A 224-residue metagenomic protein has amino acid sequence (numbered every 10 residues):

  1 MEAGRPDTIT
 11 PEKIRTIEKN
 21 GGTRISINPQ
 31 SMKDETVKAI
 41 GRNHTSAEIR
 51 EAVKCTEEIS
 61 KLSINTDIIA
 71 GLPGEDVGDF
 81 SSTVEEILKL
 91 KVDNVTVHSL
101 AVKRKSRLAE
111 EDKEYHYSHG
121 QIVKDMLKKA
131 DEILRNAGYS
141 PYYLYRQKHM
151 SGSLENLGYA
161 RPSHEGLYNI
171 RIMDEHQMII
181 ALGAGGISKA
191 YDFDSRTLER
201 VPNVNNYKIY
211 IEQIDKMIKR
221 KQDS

Functional and structural regions predicted by a protein language model:
M1-A130: Conserved non-cysteine loop/helix-boundary elements of the Radical SAM core domain that shape
T36, V77, S106, S153 (+2 more regions): Generic domain-boundary/flexible-linker signal
G71, H149, G185-S188: Short, glycine-/Ser/Thr-/acidic-enriched flexible segments
K105-L182: A C-terminal junction/extension of Radical SAM enzymes
G158-S224: Radical SAM enzyme core and accessory elements
